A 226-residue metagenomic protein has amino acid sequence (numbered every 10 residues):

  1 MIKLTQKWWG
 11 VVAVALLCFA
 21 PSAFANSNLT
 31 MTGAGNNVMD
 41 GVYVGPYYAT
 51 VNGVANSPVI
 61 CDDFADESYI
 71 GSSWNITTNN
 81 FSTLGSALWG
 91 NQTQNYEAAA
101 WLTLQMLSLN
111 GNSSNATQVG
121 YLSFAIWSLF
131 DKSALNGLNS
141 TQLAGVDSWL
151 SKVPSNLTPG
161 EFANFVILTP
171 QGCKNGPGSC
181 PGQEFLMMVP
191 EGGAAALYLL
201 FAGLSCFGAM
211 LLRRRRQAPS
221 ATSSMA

Functional and structural regions predicted by a protein language model:
I2-G10: Bacterial N-terminal signal peptides that target proteins for export
K7-W8, L199, R214-R216: Hydrophobic alpha-helical segments, especially transmembrane helices and their immediate juxtamembrane helical caps
V11-A20, G203-L204: Bacterial N-terminal signal peptides
P21-A25: Sec/Tat signal peptide C-region and signal peptidase I cleavage site
N26-M188: Short, surface-exposed polybasic-aromatic patches that bind anionic ligands, especially phosphate groups
E191-L212: A short, hydrophobic C-terminal helix/tail in secreted or cell-surface proteins
F207-A226: C-terminal membrane-anchoring or membrane-association module
